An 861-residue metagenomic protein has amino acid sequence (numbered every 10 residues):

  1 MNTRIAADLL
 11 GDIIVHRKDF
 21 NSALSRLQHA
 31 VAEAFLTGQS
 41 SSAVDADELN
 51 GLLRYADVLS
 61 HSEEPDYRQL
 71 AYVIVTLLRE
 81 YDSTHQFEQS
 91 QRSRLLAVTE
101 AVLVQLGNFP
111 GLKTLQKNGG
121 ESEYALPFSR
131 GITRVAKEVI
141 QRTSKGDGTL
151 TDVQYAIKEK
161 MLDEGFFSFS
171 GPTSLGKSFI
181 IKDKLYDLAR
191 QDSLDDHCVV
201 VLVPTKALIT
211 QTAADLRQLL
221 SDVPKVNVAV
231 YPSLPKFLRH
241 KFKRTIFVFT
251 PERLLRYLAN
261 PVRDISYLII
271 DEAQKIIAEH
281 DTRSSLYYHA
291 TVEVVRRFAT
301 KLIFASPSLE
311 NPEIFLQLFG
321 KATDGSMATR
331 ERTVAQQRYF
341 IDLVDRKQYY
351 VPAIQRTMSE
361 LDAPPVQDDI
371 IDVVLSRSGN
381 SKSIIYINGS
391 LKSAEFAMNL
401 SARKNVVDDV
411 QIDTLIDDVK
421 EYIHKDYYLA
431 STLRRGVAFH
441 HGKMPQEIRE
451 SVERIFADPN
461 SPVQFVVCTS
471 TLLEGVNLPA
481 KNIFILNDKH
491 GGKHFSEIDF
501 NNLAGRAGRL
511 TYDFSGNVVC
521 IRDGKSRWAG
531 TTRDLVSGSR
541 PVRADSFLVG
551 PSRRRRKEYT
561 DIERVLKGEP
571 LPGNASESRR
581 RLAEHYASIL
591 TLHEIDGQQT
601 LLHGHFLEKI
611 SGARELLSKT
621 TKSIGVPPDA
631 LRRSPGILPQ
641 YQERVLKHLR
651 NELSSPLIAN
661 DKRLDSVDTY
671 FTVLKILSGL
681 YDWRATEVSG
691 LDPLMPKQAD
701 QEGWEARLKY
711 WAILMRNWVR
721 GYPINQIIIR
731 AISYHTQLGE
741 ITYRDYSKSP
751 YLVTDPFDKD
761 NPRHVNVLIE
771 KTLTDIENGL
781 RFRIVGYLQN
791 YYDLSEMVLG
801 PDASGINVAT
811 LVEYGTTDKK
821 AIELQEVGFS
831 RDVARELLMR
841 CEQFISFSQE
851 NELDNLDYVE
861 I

Functional and structural regions predicted by a protein language model:
M1-I861: N-terminal helicase ATP-binding lobe
